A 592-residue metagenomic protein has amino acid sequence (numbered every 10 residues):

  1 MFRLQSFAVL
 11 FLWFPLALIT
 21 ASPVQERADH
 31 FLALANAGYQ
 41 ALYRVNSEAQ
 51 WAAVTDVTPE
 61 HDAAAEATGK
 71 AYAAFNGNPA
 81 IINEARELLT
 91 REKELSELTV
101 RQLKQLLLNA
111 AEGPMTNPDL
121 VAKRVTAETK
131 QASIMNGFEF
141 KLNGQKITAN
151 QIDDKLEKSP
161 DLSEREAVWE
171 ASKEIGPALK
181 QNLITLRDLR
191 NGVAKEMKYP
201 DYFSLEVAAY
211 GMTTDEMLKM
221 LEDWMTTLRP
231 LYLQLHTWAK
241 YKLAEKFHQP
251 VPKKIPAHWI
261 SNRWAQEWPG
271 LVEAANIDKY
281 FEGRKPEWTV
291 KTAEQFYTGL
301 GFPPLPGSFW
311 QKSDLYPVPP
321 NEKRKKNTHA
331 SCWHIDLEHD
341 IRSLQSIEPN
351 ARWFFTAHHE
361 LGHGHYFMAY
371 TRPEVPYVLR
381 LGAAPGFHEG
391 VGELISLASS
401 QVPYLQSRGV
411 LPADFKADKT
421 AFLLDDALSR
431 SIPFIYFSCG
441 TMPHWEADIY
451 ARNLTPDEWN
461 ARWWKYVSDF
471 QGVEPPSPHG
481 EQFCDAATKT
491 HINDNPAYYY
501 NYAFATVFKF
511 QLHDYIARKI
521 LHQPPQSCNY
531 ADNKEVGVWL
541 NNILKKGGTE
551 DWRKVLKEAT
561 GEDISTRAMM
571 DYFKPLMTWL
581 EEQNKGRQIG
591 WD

Functional and structural regions predicted by a protein language model:
M1-A8: Bacterial N-terminal signal peptides that target proteins for export
F2, W13, A21-L183, T490 (+4 more regions): N-terminal helix-rich structural modules
V9-A17: Bacterial N-terminal signal peptides
S22-A28, P59-D62, Q102, L106 (+10 more regions): C-terminal, non-catalytic "cap/extension" segments appended to globular domains
Q145-D154, K158, I184-L344, A413 (+2 more regions): Active-site-proximal, well-structured secondary-structure segments within enzyme catalytic domains
S163-E170, E322-N350, L361, F367-M368: Active-site scaffold of zinc-dependent metalloenzymes
F203-S204, S346, F367-L394, G409: Post-HEXXH active-site segment of zinc metalloproteases
P349-T371, E389-S396, A505: Active-site recognition of the HExxH zinc-binding catalytic motif
